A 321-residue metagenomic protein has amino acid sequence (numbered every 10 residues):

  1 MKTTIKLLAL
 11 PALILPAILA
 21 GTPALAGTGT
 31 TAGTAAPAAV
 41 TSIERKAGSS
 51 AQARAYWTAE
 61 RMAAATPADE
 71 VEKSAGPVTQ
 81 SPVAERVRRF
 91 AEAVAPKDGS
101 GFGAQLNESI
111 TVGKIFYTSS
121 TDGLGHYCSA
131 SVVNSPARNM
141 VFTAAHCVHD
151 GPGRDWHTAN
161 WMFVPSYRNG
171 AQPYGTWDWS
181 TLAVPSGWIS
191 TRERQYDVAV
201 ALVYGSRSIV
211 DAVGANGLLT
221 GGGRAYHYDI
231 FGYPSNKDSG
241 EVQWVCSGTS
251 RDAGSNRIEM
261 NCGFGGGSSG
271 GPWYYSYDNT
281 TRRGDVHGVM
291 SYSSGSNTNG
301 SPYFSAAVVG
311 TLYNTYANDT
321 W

Functional and structural regions predicted by a protein language model:
M1-A32: Secretory targeting and sorting signals
L25-N134: Protease-domain processing segments flanking chymotrypsin-fold serine proteases, especially trypsin-like
A95-D122, H126, V133-N134, R154-D155 (+1 more regions): Conserved catalytic-core segment of clan PA serine endopeptidases
T143: Cytochrome P450 catalytic-core helices
C147-H149, Y167-A171, G205-S208, S235-N236 (+2 more regions): Acidic glycine-/aspartate-rich tracts in secreted/extracellular proteins
W179-S180, R194-F264: Chymotrypsin/trypsin-fold serine protease catalytic domain
G263-V289: Catalytic nucleophile loop of clan PA
H287, S293-W321: C-terminal cap/linker of serine protease catalytic domains
